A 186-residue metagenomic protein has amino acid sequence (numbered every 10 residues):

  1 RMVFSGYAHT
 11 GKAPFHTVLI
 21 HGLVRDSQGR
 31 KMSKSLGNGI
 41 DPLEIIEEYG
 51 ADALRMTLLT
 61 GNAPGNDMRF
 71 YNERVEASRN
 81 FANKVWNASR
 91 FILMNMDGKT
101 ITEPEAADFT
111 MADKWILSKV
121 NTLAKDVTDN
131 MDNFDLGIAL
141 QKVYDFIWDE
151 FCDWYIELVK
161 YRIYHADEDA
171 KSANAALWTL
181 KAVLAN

Functional and structural regions predicted by a protein language model:
R1-G11: Metal-dependent nuclease catalytic cores in nucleic-acid-processing enzymes, especially RNase H-like/related
T10-N186: Long, charged, mostly alpha-helical binding arms that flank functional sites
